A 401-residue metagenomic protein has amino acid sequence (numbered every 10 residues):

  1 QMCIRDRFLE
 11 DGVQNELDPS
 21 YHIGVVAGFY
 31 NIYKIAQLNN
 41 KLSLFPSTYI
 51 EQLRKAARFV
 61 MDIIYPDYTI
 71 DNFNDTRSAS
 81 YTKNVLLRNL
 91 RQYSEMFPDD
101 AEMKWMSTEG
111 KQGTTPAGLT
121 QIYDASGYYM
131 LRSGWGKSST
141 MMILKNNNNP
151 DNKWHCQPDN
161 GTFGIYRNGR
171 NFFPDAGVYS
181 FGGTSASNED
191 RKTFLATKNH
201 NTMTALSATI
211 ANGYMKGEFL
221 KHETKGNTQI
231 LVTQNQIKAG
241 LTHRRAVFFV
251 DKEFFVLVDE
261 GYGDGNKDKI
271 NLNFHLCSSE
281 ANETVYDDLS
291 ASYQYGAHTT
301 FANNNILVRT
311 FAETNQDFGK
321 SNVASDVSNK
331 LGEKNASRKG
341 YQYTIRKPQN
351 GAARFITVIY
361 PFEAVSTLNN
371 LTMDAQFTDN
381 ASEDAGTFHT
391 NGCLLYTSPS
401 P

Functional and structural regions predicted by a protein language model:
Q1, R5-Y21, S43, G240-H243: Active-site-adjacent structural elements in folded domains
Q1-L9, L86, L90, Y128 (+3 more regions): Extended glycan-interaction surfaces of carbohydrate-active proteins
M2-D6, Y396-P401: Conserved small/polar residues in nucleotide/adenosyl-binding loops
R5-F8, S138-M141, N329-N335: Active-site-adjacent bridging/hinge elements
V13-F172, P348-R354, M373-D374, D379-T387 (+1 more regions): Carbohydrate-active enzyme catalytic cores, enriched for enzymes that act on polyanionic acidic polysaccharides
F173-G177: Catalytic Cys-His active-site segments of thiol-dependent hydrolases/isopeptidases
Y179-F181: A short acidic/small-residue loop/turn micro-motif
T184-S398: CBM-like, beta-strand-rich accessory domains located in the C-terminal region of large, secreted polysaccharide-active
